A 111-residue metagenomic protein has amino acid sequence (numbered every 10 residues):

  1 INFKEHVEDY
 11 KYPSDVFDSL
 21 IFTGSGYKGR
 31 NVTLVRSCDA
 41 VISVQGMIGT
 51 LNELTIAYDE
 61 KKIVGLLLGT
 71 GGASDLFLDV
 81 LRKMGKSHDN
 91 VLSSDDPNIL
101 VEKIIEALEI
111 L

Functional and structural regions predicted by a protein language model:
I1-F3, L51, D59-L78: Short, acidic/small-residue loops that bind anionic groups at enzyme active sites
I1-Q45, G49-T55: Acidic/glycine-enriched connector segments
K11-D15, V80-K86: Short, conserved catalytic or adaptor-binding loops enriched in Gly and charged residues
L20-S25, H88-K103: Short acidic-hydrophobic, aromatic-tinged amphipathic segments that line or gate anion-handling sites
R30, E53, A73-L76, D96 (+1 more regions): General structural feature for long, well-ordered alpha-helical segments within catalytic domains of soluble enzymes
S37, M84, S94: Mg2+-dependent phosphoryl-transfer enzymes with acidic/Ser/Thr/Gly-rich catalytic loops
I104-L111: Short, hydrophobic alpha-helical segments
